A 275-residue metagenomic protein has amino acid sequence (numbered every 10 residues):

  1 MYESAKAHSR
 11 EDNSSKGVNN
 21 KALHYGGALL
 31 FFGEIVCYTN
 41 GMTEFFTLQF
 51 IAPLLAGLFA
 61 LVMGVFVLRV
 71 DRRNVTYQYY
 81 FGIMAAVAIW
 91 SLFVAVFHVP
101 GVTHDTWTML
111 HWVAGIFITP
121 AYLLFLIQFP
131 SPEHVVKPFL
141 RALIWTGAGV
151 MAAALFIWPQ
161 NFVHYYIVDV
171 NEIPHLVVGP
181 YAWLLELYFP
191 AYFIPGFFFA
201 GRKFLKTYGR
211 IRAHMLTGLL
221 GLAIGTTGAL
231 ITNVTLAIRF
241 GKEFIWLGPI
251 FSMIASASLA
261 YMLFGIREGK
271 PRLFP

Functional and structural regions predicted by a protein language model:
G17-F31: Positively charged N-terminal leader segments that act as targeting/secretion signals
F31-T47: Short, strongly hydrophobic alpha-helical membrane anchors
G41, I167-Y181: Juxtamembrane membrane-water interface segments that cap and precede transmembrane helices
E44-A60, D71-F162, V178-I194, L222 (+1 more regions): Individual alpha-helical transmembrane segments in multi-pass integral membrane proteins
F50, F93, I211-P275: Interfacial "cap-and-anchor" motif at the non-cytosolic start of specific transmembrane alpha-helices
V62-F66, Y122-Q128, F189-G209, S258-G265: Alpha-helical transmembrane segments in multipass membrane proteins, preferentially the mid-helix core
L68-Y77, V102-T106, F129-V136, F199-L216 (+1 more regions): Transmembrane alpha-helical segments that serve as helix-helix packing and pore/cofactor-lining elements in multipass
